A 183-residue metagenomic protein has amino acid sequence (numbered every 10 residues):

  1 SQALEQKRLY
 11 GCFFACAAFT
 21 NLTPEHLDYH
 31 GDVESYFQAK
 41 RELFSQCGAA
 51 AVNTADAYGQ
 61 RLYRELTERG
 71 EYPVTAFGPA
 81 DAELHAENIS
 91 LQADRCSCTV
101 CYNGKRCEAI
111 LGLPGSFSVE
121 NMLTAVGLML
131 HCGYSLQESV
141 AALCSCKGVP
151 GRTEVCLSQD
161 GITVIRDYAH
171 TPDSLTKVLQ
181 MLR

Functional and structural regions predicted by a protein language model:
S1-V164: Acidic, Mg2+-coordinating active-site environments of NTP-dependent enzymes
D167: Conserved phosphate/oxyanion-binding catalytic-loop motifs
H170-R183: AMP-binding/adenylate-forming catalytic core of the ANL superfamily
